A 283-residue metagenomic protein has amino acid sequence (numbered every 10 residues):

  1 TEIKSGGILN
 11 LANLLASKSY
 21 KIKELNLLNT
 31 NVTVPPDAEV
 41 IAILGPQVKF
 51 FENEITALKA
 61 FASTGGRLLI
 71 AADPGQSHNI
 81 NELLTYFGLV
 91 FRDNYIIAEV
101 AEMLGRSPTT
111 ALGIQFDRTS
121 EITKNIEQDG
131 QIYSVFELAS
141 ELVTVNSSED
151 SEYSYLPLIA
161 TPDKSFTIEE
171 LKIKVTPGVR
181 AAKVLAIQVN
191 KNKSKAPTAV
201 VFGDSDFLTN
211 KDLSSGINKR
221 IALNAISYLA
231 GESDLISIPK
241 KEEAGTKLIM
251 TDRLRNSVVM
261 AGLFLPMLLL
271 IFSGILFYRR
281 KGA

Functional and structural regions predicted by a protein language model:
I3-D234: Acidic, S/T/G-rich, low-cysteine, solvent-exposed domains in lumenal/extracellular/periplasmic regions of secretory
K21, D234-I238, L270, F277: Intrinsically disordered or highly flexible coil/loop and linker segments, enriched in small and charged/polar residues
F116-D117, G245-M250, S273: A general structural signal for short secondary-structure boundary/capping elements
F207, I236-M260: Short, aromatic-rich amphipathic segments at membrane interfaces that lie adjacent to a transmembrane helix or signal
S257-F277: Selective detector of the "anchor" transmembrane alpha-helix that sits immediately C-terminal
R280-A283: Short, charged juxtamembrane terminal tails flanking transmembrane helices
